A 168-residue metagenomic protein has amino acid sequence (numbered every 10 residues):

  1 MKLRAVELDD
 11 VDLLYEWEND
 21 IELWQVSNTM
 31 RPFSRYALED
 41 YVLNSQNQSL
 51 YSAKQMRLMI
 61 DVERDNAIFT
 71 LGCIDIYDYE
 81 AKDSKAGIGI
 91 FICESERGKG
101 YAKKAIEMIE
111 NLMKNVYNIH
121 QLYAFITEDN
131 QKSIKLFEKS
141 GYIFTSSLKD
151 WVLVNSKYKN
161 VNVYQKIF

Functional and structural regions predicted by a protein language model:
M1-D40: A short, well-structured alpha-helix characteristic of acyl/acetyltransferase catalytic modules
M1-K2, V6-D10, N19, N66-F168: Acyl-donor (CoA/ACP) binding surface of acyl/acetyltransferases
V11, E22-L23, N47-L50, N118: Generic structural signal for secondary-structure transition and capping sites
W17, S45-S49, M113: Hydrophobic helix-cap positions at the C-terminus of alpha-helices in RecA-like/P-loop ATPase nucleotide-binding cores
M30-S34, M56, D129: Short, conserved alpha-helical segments within structured domains
E39-N44, T145-S147: Short Pro/Gly-enriched beta-strand edge/turn motifs at strand-loop
S45-M59: A short helix-loop-beta-strand connector motif used in the catalytic cores of GNAT acetyltransferases and, in some
D61-D65: A generic structural motif
